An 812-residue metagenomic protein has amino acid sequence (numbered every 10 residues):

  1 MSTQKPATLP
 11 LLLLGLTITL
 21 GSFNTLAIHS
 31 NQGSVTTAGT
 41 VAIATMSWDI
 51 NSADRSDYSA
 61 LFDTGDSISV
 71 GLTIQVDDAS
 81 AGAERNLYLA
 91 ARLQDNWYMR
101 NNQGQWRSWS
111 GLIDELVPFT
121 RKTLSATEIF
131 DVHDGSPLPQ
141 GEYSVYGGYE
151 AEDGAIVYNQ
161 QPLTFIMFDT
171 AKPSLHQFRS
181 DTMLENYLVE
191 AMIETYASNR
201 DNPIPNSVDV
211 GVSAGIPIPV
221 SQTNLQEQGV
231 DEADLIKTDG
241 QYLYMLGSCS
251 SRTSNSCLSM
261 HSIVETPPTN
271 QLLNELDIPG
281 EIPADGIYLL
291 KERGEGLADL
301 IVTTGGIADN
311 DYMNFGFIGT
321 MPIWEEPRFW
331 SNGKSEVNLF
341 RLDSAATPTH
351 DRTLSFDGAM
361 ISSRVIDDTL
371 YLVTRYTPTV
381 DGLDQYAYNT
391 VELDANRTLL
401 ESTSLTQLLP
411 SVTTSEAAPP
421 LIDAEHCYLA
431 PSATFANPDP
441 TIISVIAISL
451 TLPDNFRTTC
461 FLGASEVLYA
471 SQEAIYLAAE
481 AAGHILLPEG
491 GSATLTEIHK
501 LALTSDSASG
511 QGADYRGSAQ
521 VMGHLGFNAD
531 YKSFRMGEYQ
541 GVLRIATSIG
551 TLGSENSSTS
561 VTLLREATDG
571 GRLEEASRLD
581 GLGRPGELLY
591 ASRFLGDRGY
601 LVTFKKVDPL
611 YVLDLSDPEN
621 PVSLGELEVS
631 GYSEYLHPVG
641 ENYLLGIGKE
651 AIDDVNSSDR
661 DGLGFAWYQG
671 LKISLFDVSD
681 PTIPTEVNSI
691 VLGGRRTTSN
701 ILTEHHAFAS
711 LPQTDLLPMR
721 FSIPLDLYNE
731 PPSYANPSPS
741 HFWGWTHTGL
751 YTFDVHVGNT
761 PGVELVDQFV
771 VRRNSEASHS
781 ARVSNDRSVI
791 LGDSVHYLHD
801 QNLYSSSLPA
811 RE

Functional and structural regions predicted by a protein language model:
S2-L12: Bacterial N-terminal signal peptides that target proteins for export
P10-G21: Bacterial N-terminal signal peptides
L26-D66: Short, compositionally biased P/S/T/A/G/V-rich stretches that sit at domain boundaries
S59-V76, G82-E84, G240, P718-S722: Contiguous beta-strand segments within globular domains
A81, A90-F130, G148-Y149, G154 (+1 more regions): Extracellular C-terminal loop/segment signatures of secreted glycoproteins
T120, H133-G147: A glycine-anchored, Pro-Gly-centered beta-turn/N-cap motif
G154-S174: Short beta-strand elements
T170-E812: Beta-sheet-rich non-transmembrane sensory/scaffold domains
